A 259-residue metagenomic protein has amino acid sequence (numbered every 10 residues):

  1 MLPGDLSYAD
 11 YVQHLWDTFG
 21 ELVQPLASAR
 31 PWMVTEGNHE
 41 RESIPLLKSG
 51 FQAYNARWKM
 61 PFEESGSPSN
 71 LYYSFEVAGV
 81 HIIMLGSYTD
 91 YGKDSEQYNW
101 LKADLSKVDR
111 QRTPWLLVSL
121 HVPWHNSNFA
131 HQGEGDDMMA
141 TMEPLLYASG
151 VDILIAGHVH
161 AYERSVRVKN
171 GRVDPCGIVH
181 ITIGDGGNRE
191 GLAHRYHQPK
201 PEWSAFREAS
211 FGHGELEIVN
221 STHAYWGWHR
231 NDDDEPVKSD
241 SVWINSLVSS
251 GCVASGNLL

Functional and structural regions predicted by a protein language model:
M1-Q13: N-terminal active-site segment of His-dependent metallophosphoesterases
L2, E76-V77, I218, I244: Generic beta-strand structural signal
L2-G4, V108-F129: Short acidic, glycine-rich surface-loop motifs adjacent to enzyme active sites
G4-D5, G37-N38, H121, G157-H158: Active-site glycine-centered loops adjacent to acidic/histidine catalytic or metal-binding residues that shape
H14-L116, H131-D136, T141-M142, I153 (+2 more regions): Extended active-site neighborhood of metal-dependent phosphoesterases/phosphodiesterases
L117-H125, D152-Y162: Histidine-centered catalytic micro-motifs
H197-L259: A short C-terminal boundary segment appended to hydrolase-like catalytic domains
